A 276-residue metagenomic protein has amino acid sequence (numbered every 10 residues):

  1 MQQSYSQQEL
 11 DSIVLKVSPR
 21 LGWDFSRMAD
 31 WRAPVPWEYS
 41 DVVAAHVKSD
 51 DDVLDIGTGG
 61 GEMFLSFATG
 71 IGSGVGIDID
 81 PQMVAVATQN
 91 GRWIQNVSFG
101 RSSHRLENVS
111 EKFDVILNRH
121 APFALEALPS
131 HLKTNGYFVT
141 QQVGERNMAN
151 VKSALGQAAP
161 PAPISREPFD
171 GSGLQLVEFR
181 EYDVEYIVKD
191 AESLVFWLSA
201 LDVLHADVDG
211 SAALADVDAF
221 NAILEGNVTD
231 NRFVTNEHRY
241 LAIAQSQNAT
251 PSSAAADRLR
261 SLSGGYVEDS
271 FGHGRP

Functional and structural regions predicted by a protein language model:
M1-D24: N-terminal, positively charged/glycine-rich alpha-helical extensions of SAM-dependent methyltransferases
D30-D51, E62-M63: Conserved alpha-helix/loop element of class I SAM-dependent methyltransferases that forms part of the SAM/SAH-binding
L54, G59-L106: Class I SAM-dependent methyltransferase SAM/SAH-binding core
R105-V115: A short acidic, Gly/Pro-enriched loop at the edge of an enzyme's catalytic core that lines a small-molecule cofactor
F113-A127, Q142-G144: A short SAM/SAH-binding and catalytic strip from SAM-dependent methyltransferases
F123-Y137: A short glycine-rich, Lys/Arg-flanked "PGG" loop and its adjoining helix->strand segment in the class I
Y137-I164: Conserved class I S-adenosyl-L-methionine
E181-P276: Conserved Class I S-adenosyl-L-methionine
